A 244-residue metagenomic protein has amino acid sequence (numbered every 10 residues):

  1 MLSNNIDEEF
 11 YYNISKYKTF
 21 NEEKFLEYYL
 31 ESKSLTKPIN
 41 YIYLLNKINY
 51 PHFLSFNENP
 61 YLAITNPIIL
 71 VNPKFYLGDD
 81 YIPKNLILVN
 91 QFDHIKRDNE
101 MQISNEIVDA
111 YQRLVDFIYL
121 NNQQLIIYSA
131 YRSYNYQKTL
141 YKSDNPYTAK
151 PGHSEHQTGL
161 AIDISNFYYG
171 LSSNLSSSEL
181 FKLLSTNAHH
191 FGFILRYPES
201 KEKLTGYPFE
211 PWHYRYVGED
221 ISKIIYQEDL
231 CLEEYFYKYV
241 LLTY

Functional and structural regions predicted by a protein language model:
M1-A130, Y134-Y244: Extracytoplasmic cell-surface/polysaccharide-interacting catalytic and binding patches
